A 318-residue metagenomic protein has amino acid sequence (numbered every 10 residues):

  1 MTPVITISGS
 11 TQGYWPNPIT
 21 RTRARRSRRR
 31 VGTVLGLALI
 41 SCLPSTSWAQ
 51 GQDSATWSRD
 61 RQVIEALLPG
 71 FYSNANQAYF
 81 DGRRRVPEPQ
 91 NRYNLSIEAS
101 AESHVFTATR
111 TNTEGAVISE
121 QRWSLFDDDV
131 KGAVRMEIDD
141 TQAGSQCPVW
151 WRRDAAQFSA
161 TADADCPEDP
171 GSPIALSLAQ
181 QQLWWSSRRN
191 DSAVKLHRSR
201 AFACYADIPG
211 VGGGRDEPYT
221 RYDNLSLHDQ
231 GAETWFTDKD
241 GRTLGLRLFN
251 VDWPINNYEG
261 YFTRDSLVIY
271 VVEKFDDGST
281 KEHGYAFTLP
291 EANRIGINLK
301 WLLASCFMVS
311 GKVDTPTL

Functional and structural regions predicted by a protein language model:
I5-L35: Bacterial N-terminal signal peptides that target proteins for export
T11, A49-G51: Intrinsically disordered, low-complexity regions enriched in polar/acidic and amide residues
R25-R26, G82, V86: Intrinsically disordered, low-complexity Ser/Thr/Pro-rich tracts
V34-C42: Bacterial N-terminal signal peptides
P44-T46: N-terminal signal peptide c-region/cleavage motif recognized by signal peptidases
D53, W57-P69, S73-R83, V105-L318: Calycin-type beta-barrel ligand-binding domains and close structural analogs
P87-A101: Short secondary-structure subsegments characteristic of cysteine-rich extracellular domains
